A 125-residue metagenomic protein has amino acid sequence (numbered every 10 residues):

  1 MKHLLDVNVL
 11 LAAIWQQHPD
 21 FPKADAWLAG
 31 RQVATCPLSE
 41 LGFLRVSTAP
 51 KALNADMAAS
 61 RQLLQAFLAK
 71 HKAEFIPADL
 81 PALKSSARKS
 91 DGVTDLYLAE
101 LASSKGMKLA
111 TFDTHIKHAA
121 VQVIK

Functional and structural regions predicted by a protein language model:
M1-T35, P50-A58, Q62: Short, well-structured N-terminal submotif of metal-dependent ribonuclease cores
D6, C36, D91-G92, D113 (+1 more regions): Histidine- and aromatic-rich ligand-binding microenvironments
N8, G42, L96-Y97, H115: Active-site phosphate/pyrophosphate-handling residues
A12-I14, V46, A119: Residues that scaffold the ATP/ADP-binding catalytic core of kinase and kinase-like folds
A24-R31, A102, H115-H118: Alpha-helix C-terminal capping segments
C36-S47: Short, conserved active-site loops that position catalytic residues or coordinate cofactors/metal ions across diverse
K70-T114: Active-site neighborhoods of divalent-metal-dependent phosphate/nucleic-acid chemistry enzymes
A119-K125: Active-site regions of enzymes building and remodeling cell-envelope glycoconjugates
